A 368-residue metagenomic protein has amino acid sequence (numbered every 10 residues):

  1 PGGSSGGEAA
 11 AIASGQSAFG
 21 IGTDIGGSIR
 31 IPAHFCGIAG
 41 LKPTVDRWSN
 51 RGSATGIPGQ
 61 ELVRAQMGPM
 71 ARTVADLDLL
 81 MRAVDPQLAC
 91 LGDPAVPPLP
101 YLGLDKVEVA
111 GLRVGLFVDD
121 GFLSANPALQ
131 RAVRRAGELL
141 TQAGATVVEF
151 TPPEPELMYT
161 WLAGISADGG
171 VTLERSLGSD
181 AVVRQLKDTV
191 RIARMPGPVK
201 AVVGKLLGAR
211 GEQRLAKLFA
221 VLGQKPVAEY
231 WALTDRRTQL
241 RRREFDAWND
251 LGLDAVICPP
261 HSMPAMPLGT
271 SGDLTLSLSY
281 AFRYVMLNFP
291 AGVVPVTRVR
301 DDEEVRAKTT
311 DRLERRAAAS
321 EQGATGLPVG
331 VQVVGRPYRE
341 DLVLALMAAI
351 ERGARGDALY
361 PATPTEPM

Functional and structural regions predicted by a protein language model:
P1-G3: Short pre-catalytic strand/loop immediately N-terminal to key active-site residues, enriched for Gly-Thr
S14-L123, R134-A143, A220-Q224, W231 (+2 more regions): Structural helix-boundary/capping segments
I29-R30, S124, S262-P267: Glycine/Thr-rich phosphate-binding loops of Rossmann-like dinucleotide-binding domains
I38, Q130-R134, S166, L276-A281 (+1 more regions): Amphipathic alpha-helical segments in well-structured domains
E108-V109, V118, P155-L157, T172-T309 (+4 more regions): Serine-dependent amide/ester hydrolase catalytic core
A125, A132, P153, M158-L162 (+3 more regions): Soluble, non-transmembrane catalytic domains of enzymes that act on hydrophobic metabolites at membranes
T146-T151: General small-molecule cofactor/ligand-binding pocket signal
